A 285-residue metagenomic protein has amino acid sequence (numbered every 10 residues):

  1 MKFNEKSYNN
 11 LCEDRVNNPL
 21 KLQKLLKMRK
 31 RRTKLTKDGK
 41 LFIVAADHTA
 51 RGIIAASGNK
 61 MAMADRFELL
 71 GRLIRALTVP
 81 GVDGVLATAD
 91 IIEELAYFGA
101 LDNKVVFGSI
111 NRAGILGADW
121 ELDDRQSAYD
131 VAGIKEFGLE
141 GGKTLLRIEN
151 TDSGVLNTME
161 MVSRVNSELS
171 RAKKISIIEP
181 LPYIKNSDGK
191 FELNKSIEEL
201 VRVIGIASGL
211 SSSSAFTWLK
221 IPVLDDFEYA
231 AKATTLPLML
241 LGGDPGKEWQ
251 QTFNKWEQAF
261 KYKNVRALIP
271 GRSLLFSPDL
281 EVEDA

Functional and structural regions predicted by a protein language model:
M1-D47, E94-N103: N-terminal amphipathic alpha-helix/helix-capping segment at the start of soluble metabolic enzymes
I43, M239-L241, A267-G271: Conserved active-site loop/cleft motifs that coordinate metal ions or position small ligands
A45, L145-L146, G242: Conserved beta-strand segments of the P-loop GTPase G domain that flank and frequently precede/overlap
A50, A56-P80, G84, I92 (+4 more regions): Alpha/beta enzyme core
I54-S57, D279-E281: Short conserved micro-motifs at the rims of enzyme active sites and ligand-binding pockets
I91-I92, L275: Gly/Ser/Thr-rich loops at beta-strand to alpha-helix junctions that form or flank small-molecule/cofactor-binding
L240-W249, S273-L275: Short, glycine/charged-rich beta-strand-loop motifs at protein surfaces that mediate ligand recognition and catalysis
L275-A285: C-terminal helical cap(s) of enzyme catalytic domains, especially alpha/beta-barrels
